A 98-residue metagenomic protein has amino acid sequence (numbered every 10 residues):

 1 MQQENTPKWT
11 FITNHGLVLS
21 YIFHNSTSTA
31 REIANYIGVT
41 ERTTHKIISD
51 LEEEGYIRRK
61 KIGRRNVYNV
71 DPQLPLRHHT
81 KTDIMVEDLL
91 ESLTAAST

Functional and structural regions predicted by a protein language model:
E4-H15, T29, K61-I84: Short, cationic-aromatic polyanion-contact patches
W9, I22-N25: Short helix-capping/hinge SLiMs at alpha-helix to coil transitions
G16-S20: Pre-recognition alpha-helix immediately N-terminal to the DNA-recognition helix within helix-turn-helix or winged-helix
E32-N35, E52-E53: Alpha-helical residues within the helix-turn-helix
R42: Key DNA-contact positions within bacterial/archaeal DNA-binding proteins
I48-S49: Short, hydrophobic-biased segments on the C-terminal half of alpha helices that form "recognition helices"
E52-I62: A short, conserved structural fragment
